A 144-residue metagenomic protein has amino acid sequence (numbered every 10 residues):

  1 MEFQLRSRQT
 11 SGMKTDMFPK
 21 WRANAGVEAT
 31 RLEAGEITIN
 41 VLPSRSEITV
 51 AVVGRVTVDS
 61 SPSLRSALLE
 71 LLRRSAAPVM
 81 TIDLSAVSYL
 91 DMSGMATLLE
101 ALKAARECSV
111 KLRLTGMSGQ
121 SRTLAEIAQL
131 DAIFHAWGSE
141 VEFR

Functional and structural regions predicted by a protein language model:
M1-Y89, E100-R144: STAS-like cytosolic regulatory interaction modules
